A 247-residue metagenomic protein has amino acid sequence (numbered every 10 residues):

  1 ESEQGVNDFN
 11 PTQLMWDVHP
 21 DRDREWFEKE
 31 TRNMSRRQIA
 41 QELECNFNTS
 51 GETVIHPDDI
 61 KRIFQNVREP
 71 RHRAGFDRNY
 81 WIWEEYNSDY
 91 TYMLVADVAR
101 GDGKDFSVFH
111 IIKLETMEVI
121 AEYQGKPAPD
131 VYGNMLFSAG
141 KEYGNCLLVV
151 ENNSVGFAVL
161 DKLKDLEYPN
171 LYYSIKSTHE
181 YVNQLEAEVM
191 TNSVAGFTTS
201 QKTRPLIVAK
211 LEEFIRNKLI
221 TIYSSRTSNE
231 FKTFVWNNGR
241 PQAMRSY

Functional and structural regions predicted by a protein language model:
E1-V18: Signature of the SF2 helicase/ATPase Hel1-core->accessory helical subdomain module
N7-D8, R24-L185, Q201, P205-A209 (+1 more regions): RNase H-like, metal-dependent nuclease domains and their acidic two-metal-ion catalytic environment used
D21: N-terminal cationic and glycine-rich segments that engage phosphates or anionic surfaces
Q184-A187, V194: Intrinsically disordered, low-complexity, charge-dense segments enriched in Lys/Arg and Glu/Asp interspersed
V194-A195, F214: Structured lumen-facing ectodomains of secretory-pathway proteins
G196, S200: A charged helix-plus-loop insertion that forms the helical arch/lid used to bind and gate nucleic-acid substrates
